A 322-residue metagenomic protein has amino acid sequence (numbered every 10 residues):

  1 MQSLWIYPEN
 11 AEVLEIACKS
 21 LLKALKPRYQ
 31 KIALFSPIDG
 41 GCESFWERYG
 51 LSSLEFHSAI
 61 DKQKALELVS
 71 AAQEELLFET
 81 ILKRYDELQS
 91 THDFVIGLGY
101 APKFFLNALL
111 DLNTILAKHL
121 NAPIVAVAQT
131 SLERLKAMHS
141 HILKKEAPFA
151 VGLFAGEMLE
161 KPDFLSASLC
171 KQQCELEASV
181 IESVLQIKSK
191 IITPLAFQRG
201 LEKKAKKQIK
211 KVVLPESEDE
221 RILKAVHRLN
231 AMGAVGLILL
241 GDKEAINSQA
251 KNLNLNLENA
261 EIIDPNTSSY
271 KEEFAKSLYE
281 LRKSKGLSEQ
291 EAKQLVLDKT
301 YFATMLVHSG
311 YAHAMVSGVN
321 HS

Functional and structural regions predicted by a protein language model:
M1-I191, L195: Flexible phosphate-sensing "switch/lid" loops adjacent to ATP/NTP-binding sites across phosphate-transfer
N10-A11, P102, S217-D219, H321-S322: Short, glycine-/Ser/Thr-/acidic-enriched flexible segments
I16-A17, S44, L106-L110, A137 (+6 more regions): Short acidic, glycine/serine/threonine-rich loops at helix termini
P37, S58, Q129, F154 (+5 more regions): Proline- and acidic/polar-enriched loop/turn elements at helix boundaries
L132-L135, L159-E160, E244-N247, S268-Y270 (+1 more regions): Short gly/pro/ser/thr-enriched loop/turn and capping motifs at secondary-structure boundaries
L185-A314: Contiguous, glycine/small-aliphatic-enriched amphipathic segments in soluble metabolic enzymes
A314-S317, S322: Glycine-rich anion/phosphate-binding loop at the beta-strand->alpha-helix junction
